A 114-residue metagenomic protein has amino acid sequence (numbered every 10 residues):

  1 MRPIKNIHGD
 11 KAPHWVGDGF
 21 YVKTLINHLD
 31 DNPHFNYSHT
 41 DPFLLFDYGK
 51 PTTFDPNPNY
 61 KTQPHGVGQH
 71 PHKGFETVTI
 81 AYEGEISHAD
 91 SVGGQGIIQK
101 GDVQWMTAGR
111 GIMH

Functional and structural regions predicted by a protein language model:
M1-A12: Short, Gly/Pro- and small/polar-rich lid/capping loops
V16-Y82: A short glycine-rich, His/Asp/Glu-containing loop-to-beta-strand
P64, V78-K100, M106-G109, M113: A short beta-strand-loop-beta hairpin characteristic of the jelly-roll/cupin
